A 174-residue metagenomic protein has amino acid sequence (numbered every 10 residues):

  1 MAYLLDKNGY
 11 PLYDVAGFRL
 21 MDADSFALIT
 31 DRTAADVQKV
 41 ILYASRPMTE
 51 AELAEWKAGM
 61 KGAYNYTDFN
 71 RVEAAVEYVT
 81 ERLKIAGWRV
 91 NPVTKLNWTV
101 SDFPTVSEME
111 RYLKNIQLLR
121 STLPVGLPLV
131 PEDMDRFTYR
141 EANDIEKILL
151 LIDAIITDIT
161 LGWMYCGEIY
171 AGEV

Functional and structural regions predicted by a protein language model:
A2-V174: Extracellular "spike/adhesin" assembly and maturation modules and analogous cytosolic coiled-coil scaffolds
